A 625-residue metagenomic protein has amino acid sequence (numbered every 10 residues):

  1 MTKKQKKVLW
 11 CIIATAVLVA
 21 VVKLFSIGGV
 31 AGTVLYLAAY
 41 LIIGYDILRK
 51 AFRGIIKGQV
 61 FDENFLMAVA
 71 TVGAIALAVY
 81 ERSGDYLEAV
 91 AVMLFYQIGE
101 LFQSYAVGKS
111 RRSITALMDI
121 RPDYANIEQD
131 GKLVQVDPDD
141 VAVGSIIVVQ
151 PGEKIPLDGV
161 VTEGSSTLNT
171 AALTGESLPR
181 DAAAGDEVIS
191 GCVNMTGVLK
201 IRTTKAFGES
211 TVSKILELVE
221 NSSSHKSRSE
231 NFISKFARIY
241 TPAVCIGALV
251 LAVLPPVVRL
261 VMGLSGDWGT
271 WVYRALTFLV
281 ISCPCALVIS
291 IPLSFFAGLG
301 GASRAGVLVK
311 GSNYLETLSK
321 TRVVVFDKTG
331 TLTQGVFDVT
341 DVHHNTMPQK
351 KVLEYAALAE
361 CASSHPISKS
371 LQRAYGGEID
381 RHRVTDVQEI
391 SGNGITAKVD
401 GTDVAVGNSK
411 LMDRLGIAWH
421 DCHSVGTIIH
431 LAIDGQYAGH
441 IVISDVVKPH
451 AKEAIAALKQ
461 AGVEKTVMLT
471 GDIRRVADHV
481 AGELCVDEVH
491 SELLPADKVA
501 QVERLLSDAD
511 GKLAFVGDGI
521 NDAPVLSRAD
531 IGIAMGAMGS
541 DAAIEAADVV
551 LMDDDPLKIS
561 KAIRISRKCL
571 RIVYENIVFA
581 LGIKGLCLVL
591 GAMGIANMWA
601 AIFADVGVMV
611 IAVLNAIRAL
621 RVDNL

Functional and structural regions predicted by a protein language model:
T2-Y124, K226, K235, P242 (+2 more regions): Transmembrane helix-loop-helix hairpins at the membrane interface
A16, F232-M262, T277-F295, Y574-F603: Bilayer-spanning, highly hydrophobic alpha-helical transmembrane segments
E63-T71, L173, Y273, C283-A359 (+1 more regions): Conserved catalytic phosphorylation-site environment of P-type ATPases
F65-L66, A91-P151, A182, V309 (+4 more regions): Juxtamembrane coupling segments of multi-pass membrane pumps/enzymes
A116-E209, N313-A356, K398-V399: Conserved cytosolic catalytic loops of P-type ATPases
G247, D508, A547, M552-L625: Membrane-embedded transport module
V339-K465, R474, V486-V502: P-type ATPase nucleotide-binding
G401, T427, I433-E575, I583: Conserved ATP-binding TGD loop and adjacent catalytic N/P-domain core of P-type ATPases
